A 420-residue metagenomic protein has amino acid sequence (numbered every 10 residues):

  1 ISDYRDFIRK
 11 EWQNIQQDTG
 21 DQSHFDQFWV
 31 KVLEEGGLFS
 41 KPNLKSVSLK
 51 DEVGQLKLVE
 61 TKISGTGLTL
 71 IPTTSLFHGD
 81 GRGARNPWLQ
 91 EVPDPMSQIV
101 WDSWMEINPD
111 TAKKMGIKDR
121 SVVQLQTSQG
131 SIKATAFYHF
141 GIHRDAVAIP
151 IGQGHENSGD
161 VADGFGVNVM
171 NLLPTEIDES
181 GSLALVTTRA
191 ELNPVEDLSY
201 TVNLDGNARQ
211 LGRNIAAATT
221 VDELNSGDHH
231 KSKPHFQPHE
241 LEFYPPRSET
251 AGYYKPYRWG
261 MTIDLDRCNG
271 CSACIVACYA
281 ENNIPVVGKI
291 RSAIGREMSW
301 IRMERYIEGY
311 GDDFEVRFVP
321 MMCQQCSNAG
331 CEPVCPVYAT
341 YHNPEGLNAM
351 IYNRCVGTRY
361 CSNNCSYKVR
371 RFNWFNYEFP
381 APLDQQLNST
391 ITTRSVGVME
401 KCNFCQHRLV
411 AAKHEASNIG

Functional and structural regions predicted by a protein language model:
I1, K10-S299: A cross-kingdom feature strongest in bacterial/archaeal respiratory oxidoreductases
S2, E60-K62, H414-G420: Short, intrinsically disordered, charge-balanced linker/junction segments flanking boundaries in proteins
P256, R296-M298, V316-F318, C326 (+2 more regions): Short, solvent-exposed loop/turn segments at the edges of secondary structure
D264, M322-Q324: Catalytic cores of extracellular degradative/oxidative enzymes
N269-A293, W300-R305, N328-R354, Y360-Y377 (+1 more regions): Iron-sulfur cluster-binding cysteine motifs and their immediate structural context in ferredoxin-like electron-transfer
I301-F318: Conserved catalytic neighborhood of penicillin-recognizing serine enzymes
R317-M321, C335-P336, T340, N348 (+1 more regions): Active-site-adjacent structural elements in folded domains
P382-R394, N403: Catalytic cores of eukaryotic secretory-pathway lumenal/extracellular enzymes that build and remodel glycoconjugates
